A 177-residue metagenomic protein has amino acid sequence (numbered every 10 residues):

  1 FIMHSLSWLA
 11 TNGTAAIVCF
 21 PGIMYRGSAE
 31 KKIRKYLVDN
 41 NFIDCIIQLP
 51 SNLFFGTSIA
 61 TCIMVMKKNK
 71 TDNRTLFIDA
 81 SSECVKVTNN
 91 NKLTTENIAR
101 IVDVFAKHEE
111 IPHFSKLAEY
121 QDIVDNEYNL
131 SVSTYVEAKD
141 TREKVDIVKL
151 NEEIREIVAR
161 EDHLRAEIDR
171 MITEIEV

Functional and structural regions predicted by a protein language model:
F1-V177: A conserved structural/catalytic subdomain of Rossmann-like adenosyl-cofactor enzymes
